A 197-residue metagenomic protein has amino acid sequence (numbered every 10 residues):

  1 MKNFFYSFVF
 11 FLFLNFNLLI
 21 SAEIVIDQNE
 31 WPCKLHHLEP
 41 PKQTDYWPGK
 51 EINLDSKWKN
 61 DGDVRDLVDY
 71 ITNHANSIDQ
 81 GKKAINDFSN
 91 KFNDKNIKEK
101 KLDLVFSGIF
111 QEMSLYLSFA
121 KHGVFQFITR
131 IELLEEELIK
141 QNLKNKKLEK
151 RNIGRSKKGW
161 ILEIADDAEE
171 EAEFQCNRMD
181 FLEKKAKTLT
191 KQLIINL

Functional and structural regions predicted by a protein language model:
M1-F4: Positively charged n-region of N-terminal signal peptides that target proteins for export
S7-N17: Bacterial N-terminal signal peptides
A22-E99: N-terminal Sec/ER secretory leader and immediately downstream segment of secreted/extracellular precursors
G62-R65, D79, K83-N86, S118 (+3 more regions): Generic alpha-helical secondary structure signal
V68, K82-I85, S89, S114 (+8 more regions): Extracytoplasmic/secreted envelope proteins and their assembly/folding machinery, especially bacterial periplasmic
D94-N152: Extended amphipathic alpha-helical interaction segments
R151-L197: Alpha-helical oligomerization segments
